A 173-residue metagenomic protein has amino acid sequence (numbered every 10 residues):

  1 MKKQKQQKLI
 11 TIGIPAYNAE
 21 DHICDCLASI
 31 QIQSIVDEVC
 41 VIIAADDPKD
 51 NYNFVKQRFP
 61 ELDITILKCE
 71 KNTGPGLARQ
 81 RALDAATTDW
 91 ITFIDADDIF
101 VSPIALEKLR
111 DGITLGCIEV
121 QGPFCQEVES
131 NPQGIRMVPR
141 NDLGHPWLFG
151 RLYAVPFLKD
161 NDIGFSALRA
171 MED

Functional and structural regions predicted by a protein language model:
M1-D173: Nucleotide-sugar donor-binding/catalytic module of glycosyltransferases that assemble extracellular/cell-envelope
